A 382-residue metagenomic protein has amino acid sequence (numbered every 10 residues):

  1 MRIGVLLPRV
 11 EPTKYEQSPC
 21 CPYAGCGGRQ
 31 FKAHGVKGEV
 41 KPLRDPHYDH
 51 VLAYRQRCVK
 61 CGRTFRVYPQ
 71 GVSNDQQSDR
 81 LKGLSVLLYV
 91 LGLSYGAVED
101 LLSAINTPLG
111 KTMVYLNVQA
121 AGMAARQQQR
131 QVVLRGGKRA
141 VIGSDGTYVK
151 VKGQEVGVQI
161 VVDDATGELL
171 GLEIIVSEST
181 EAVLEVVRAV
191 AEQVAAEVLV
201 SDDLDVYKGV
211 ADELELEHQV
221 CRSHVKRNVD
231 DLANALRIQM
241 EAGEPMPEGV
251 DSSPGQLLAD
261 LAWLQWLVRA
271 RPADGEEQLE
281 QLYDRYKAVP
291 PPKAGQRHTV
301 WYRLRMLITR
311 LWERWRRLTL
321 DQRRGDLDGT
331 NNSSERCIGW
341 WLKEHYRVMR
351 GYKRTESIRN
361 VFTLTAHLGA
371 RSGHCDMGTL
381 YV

Functional and structural regions predicted by a protein language model:
P8-S18, P46-L52: Short, flexible, mixed-charge glycine/proline-rich loop motifs that serve as phosphate/nucleic-acid-contacting
C20-G28, V59-K60: Short, cysteine/histidine-rich loop/knuckle motifs that typically chelate Zn2+
Q30-L88: Basic, short loop/linker segments at the boundary and entry of helix-turn-helix/winged-helix-like folds
R57, A104-V200, D205, G209-E213 (+1 more regions): RNase H-like nuclease fold core
L88-L93, L342: Short helix-to-turn junction characteristic of helix-turn-helix DNA-binding domains, especially the helix
L91-L102: Short, charged amphipathic recognition helices of the HTH superfamily and cognate SANT/SANTA-like modules
E197, S201-L204, K208, P247-V382: Acidic/histidine-rich catalytic cores and adjacent linkers of DNA breakage/strand-transfer/modification proteins
S201-G249: Conserved beta-strand -> loop -> alpha-helix junction used to position metal-binding or nucleic-acid-contacting
